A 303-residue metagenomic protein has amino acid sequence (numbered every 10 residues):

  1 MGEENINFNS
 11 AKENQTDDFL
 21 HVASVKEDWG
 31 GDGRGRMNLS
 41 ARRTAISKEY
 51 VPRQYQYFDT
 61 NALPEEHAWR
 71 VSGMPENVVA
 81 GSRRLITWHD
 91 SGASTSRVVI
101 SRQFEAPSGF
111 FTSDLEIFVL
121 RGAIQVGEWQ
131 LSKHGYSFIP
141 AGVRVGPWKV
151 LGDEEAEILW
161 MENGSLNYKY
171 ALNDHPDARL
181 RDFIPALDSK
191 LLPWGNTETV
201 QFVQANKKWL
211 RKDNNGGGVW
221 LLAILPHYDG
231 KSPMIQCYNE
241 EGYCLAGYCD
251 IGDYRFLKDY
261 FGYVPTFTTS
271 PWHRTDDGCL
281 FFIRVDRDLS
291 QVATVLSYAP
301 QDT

Functional and structural regions predicted by a protein language model:
M1-N7, A80, S91, Q130-L131 (+4 more regions): Ligand-binding loop in jelly-roll beta-barrel domains
G2-G92, L166-G216, P300-T303: A short, N-terminal "cap"/entry segment at the start of jelly-roll beta-barrel domains of the cupin/DSBH fold
L63-V71, P75-F111, Q125, W129-K133 (+6 more regions): Conserved short histidine dyad/triad with adjacent acidic residue
I117, G242: Structured binding elements
R121-G122, A246-G247: Glycine-centered positions in the ABC transporter ATPase nucleotide-binding domain
G135, D259-Y260: Structural motif
F138, Y243, G262-Y263, F282: Hydrophobic beta-strand signal
